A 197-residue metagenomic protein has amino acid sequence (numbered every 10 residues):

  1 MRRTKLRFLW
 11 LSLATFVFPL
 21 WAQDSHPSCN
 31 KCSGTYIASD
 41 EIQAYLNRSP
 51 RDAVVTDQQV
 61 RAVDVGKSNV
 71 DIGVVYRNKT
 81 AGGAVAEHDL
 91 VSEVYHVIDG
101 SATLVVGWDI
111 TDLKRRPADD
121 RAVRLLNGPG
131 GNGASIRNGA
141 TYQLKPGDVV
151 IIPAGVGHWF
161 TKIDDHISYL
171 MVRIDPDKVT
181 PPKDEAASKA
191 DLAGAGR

Functional and structural regions predicted by a protein language model:
M1-L6: N-terminal secretory signal peptides that target proteins for export/translocation
F8-L20: Bacterial N-terminal signal peptides
L20-L90, P182-R197: A short, N-terminal "cap"/entry segment at the start of jelly-roll beta-barrel domains of the cupin/DSBH fold
D89-W108, D119-N132: Short, conserved beta-strand element in jelly-roll/cupin
V91, N138-G139, P146: Short, solvent-exposed loop/turn positions at domain surfaces that link secondary-structure elements or cap domain
I110-D112, H166-I167: Short, surface-exposed beta-strand-loop junctions and turns on beta-sheet-rich folds
Y142-I163: Conserved metal-binding segment of the jelly-roll/cupin
D165-P181: A short hydrophobic beta-strand segment most commonly corresponding to one strand of the jelly-roll/cupin
